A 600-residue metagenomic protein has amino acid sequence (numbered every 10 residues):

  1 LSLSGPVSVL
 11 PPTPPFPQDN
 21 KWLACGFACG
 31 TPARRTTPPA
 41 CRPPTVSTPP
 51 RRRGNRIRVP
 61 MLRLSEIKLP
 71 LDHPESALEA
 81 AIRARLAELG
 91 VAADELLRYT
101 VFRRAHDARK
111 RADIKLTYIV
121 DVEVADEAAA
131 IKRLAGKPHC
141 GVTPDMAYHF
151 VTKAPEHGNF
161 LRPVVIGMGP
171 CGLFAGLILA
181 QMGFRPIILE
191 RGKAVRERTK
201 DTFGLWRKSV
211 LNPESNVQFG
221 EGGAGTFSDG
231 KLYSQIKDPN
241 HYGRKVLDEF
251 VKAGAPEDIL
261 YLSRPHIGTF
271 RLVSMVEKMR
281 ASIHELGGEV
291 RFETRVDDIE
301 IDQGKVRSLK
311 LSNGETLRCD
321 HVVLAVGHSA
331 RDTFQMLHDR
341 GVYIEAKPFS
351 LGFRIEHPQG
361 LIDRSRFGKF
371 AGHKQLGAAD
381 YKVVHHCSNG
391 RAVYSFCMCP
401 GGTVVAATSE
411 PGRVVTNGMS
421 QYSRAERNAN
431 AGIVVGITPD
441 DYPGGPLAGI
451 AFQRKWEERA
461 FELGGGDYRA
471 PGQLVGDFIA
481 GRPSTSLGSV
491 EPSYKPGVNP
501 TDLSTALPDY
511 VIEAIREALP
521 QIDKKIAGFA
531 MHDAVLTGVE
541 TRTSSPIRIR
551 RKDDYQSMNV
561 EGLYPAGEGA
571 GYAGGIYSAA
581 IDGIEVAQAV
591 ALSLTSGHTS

Functional and structural regions predicted by a protein language model:
S2-S4, C41, R52-G54: Compositionally biased, low-complexity intrinsically disordered regions
S2-S4, S8, T13, S47: Serine residues within intrinsically disordered or low-complexity segments
S47, R51-P60: Short, Lys/Arg-enriched N-terminal segments with co-localized hydrophobic residues within the first ~10-30 amino acids
P60-I114, D121-S600: Residues forming the flavin
